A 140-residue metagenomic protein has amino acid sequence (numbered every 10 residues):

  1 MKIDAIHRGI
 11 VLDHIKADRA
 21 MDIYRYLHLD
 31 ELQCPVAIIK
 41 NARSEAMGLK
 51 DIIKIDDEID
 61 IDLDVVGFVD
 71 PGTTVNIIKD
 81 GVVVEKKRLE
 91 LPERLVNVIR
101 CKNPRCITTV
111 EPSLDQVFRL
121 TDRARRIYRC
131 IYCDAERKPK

Functional and structural regions predicted by a protein language model:
K2-K87: Interaction interfaces in information-processing and related assembly proteins
V84-K140: Cys/His-clustered metal-coordination modules, chiefly Zn-binding fingers
